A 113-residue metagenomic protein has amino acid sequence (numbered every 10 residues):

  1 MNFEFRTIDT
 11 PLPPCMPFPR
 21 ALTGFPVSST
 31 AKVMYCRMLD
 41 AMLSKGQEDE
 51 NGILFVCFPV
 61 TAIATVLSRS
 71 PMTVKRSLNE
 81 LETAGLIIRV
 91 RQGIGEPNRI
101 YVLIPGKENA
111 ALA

Functional and structural regions predicted by a protein language model:
M1-T61: Short recognition helix of helix-turn-helix/winged-helix DNA-binding domains
M42-I104: Winged helix-turn-helix DNA-binding recognition segment
G106-A113: Short, amphipathic alpha-helical interaction segments positioned at domain boundaries
